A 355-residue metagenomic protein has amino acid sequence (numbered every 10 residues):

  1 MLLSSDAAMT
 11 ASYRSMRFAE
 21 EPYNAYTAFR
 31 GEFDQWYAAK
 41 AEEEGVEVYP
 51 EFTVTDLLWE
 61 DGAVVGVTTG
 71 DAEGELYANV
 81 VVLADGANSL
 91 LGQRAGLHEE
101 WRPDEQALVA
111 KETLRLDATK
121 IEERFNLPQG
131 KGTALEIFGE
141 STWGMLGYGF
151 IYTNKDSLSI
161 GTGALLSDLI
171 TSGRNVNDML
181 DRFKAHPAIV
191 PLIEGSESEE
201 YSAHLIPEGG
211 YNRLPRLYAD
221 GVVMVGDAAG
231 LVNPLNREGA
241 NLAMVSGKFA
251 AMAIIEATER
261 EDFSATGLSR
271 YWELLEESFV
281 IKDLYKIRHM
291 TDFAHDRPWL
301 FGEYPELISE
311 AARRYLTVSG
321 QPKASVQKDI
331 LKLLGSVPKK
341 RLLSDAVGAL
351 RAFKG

Functional and structural regions predicted by a protein language model:
M1-N24: A conserved beta-strand/loop capping segment in the N-terminal third of enzymes that catalyze redox or closely related
L3, E51, G161-G163, V225-G226 (+1 more regions): Generic beta-strand/beta-sheet core signal
P22, Y26, R30, V65 (+2 more regions): Alpha-helix N-cap/helix-initiation motif
R30, D34, A84, A240-K248: Short alpha-helical patches at coil-to-helix transitions and adjacent helical residues in well-structured domains
G31, Q35-P191: Predominantly flavin-linked oxidoreductase catalytic cores and closely associated redox partners
K40, R94, A253-R260: Active-site catalytic microenvironments for nucleophilic, acid-base chemistry
T142-G149, D168-F249, E259-E273, E277-V280: FAD/FMN-dependent oxidoreductases across multiple families
I255-G355: C-terminal helical "tail/cap" subdomain of flavin- and related membrane-associated enzymes
